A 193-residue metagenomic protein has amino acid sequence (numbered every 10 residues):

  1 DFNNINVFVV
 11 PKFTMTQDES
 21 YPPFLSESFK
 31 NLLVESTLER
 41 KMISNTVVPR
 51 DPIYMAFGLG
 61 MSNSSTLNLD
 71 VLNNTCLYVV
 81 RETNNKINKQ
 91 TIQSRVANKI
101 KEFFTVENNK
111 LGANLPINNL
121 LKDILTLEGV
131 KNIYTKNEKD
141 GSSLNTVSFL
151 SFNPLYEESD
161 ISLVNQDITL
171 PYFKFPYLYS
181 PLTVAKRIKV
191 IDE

Functional and structural regions predicted by a protein language model:
D1-E193: Acidic, low-complexity glycine/serine/threonine-rich segments
